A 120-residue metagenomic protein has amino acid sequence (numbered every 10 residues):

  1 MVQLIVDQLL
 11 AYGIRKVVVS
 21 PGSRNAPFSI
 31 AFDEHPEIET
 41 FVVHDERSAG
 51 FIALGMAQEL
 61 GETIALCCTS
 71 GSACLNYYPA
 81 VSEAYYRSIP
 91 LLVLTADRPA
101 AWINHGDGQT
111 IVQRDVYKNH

Functional and structural regions predicted by a protein language model:
M1-H120: N-terminal alpha/beta PP-like core and its mobile active-site loop of ThDP/TPP-dependent enzymes
